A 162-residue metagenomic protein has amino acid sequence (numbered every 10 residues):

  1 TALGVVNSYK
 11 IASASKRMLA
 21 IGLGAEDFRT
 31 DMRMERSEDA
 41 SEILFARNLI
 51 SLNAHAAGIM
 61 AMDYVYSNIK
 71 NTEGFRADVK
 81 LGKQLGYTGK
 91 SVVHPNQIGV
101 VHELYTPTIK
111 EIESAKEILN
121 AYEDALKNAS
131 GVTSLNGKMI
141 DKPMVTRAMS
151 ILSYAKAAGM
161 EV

Functional and structural regions predicted by a protein language model:
T1-V162: Expand to "…catalyze enediolate/carbanion chemistry for C-C bond making/breaking, isomerization, decarboxylation
